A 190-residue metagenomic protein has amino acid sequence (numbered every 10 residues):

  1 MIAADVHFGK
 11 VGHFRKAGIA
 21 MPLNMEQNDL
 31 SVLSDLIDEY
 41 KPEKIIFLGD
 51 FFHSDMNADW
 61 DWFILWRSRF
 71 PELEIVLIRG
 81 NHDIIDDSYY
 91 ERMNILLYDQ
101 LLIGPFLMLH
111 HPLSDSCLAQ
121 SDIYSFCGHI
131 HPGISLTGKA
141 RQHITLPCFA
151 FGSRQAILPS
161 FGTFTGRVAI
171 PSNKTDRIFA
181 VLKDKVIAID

Functional and structural regions predicted by a protein language model:
M1-L48, F52-D190: Extended recognition/assembly regions associated with phosphoester-bond processing machinery
